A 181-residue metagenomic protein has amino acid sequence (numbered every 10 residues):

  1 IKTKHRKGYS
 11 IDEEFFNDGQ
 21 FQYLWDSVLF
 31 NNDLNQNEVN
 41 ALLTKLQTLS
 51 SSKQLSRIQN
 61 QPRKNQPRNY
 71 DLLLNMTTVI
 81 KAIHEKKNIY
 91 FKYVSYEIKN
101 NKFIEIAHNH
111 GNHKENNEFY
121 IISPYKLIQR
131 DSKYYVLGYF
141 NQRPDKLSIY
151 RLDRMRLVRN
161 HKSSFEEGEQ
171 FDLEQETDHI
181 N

Functional and structural regions predicted by a protein language model:
I1-S27, E115, P144: Short, basic/aromatic recognition patches that contact phosphate-bearing ligands
F15-G111: Bulky hydrophobic/aromatic content
H84-S148: Loop-centered beta-sheet repeat module
V136-N181: Surface-exposed, charged, gly/pro-rich loop-and-adjacent secondary-structure segments at domain edges
